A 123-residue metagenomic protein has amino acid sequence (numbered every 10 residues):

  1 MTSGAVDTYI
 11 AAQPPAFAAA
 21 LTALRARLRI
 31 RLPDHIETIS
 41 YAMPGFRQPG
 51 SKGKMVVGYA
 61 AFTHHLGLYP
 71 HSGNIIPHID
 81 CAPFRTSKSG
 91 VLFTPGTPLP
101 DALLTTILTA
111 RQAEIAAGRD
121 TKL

Functional and structural regions predicted by a protein language model:
M1-L123: Charge-dense, helix-prone N-terminal extensions
